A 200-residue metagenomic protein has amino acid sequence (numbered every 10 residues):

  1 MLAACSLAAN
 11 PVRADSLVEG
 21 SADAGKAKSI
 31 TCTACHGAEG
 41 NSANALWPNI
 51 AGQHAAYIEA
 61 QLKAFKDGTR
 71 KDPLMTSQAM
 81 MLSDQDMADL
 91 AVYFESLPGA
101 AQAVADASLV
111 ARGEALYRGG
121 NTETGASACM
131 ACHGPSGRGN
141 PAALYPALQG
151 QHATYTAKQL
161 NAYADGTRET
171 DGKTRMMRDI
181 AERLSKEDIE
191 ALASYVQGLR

Functional and structural regions predicted by a protein language model:
M1-S6: Bacterial N-terminal signal peptides
N10-S29, A43-L46, S96-E123: Electrostatic cytochrome c docking/interface patches
G20-G68: The feature marks the first
S21, K28, H54, Q61 (+6 more regions): Stable alpha-helical elements in mature extracytoplasmic
G25, C32-A38, L90, A126-P135 (+1 more regions): The canonical Cys-X-X-Cys-His
K26-I30, A55, G120-M130, Q149-K158 (+1 more regions): Sequence context surrounding c-type heme c attachment/ligation sites in exported
A43-N49, F65-D106, P141-A147, D165-L199: Axial heme c-ligation environment in periplasmic c-type cytochrome domains
A101, S108-G150: Surface-exposed interaction/gating patches
